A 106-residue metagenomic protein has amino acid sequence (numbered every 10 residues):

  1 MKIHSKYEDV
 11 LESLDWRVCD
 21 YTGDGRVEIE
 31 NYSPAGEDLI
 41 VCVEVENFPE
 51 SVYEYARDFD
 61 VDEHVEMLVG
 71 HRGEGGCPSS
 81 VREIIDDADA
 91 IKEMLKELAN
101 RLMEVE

Functional and structural regions predicted by a protein language model:
M1-E37, G75-V81, M103-E106: Negatively charged, low-complexity tracts enriched in Asp/Glu with abundant Ser/Thr
K6, V10-S13, H64, D87-R101: Charge-rich, solvent-exposed alpha-helical interaction surfaces
L14-R17, C42, S51, H71 (+2 more regions): Low-complexity, intrinsically disordered/propeptide-like segments
G23, E28, Y53-R57, K96-E97: Generic alpha-helix signal with a bias toward terminal, lower-confidence helices and secondary-structure junctions
G36-D87: Intrinsically disordered, low-complexity regulatory segments enriched in Ser/Thr/Pro and charged residues
